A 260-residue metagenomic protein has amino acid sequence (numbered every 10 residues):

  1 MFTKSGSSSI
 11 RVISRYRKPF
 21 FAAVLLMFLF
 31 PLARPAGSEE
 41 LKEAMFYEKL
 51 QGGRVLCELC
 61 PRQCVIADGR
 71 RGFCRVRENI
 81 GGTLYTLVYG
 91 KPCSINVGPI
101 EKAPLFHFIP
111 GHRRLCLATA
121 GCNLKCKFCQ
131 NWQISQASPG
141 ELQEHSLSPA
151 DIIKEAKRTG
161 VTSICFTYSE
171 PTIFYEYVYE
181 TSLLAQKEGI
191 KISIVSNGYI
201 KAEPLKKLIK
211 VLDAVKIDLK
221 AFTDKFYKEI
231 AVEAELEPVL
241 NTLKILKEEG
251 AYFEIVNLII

Functional and structural regions predicted by a protein language model:
F2-G6, I10-I13, K18-H112: Flexible, acidic/Gly-rich N-terminal and inter-domain linker regions that tether and position cofactor-handling modules
R62-V65, N79, K127, N131 (+3 more regions): Generic secondary-structure signature for well-ordered alpha-helical cores
N79-A214, T223: Conserved Radical SAM active-site core
E144, I230-E237: Alpha-helix N-cap and loop-to-helix initiation/capping positions
T162-T167, L219, F253-L258: Short beta-strands and strand-loop turn motifs
D224-I230: Short, charged, surface-exposed secondary-structure boundary motifs
A231, L243-I260: Conserved strand-turn element in the central/C-terminal portion of the radical SAM core barrel that lines
E237, N241-L243: Basic, amphipathic alpha-helical patches used to engage nucleic acids or provide basic targeting signals, exemplified
